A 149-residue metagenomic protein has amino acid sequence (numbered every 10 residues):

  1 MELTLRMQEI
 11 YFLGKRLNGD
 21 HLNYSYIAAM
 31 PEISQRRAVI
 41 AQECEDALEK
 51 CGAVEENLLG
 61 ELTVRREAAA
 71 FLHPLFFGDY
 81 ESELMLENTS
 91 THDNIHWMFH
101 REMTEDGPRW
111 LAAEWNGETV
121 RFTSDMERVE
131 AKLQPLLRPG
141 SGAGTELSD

Functional and structural regions predicted by a protein language model:
M1-D46, E67-A68: Short, amphipathic alpha-helical interface elements at domain boundaries that mediate macromolecular binding
F12-K15, D46, K50, A70 (+3 more regions): Charged/polar, solvent-exposed surface patches and flexible loops
L17-Y24, E55, G78-S82, G140-G144: Short secondary-structure junctions and interdomain/linker hinges
Y24-E32, C51-L58, G117-T119: Charged, low-complexity surface segments at secondary-structure and domain boundaries
S34-V64, P139-S148: Charged, compositionally biased non-catalytic regions
E55-E130: Accessory beta->alpha helical hairpin/"wing" motif in late/C-terminal subdomains of nucleic-acid enzymes
V120-S148: Compact, glycine/acidic-enriched structural inserts
